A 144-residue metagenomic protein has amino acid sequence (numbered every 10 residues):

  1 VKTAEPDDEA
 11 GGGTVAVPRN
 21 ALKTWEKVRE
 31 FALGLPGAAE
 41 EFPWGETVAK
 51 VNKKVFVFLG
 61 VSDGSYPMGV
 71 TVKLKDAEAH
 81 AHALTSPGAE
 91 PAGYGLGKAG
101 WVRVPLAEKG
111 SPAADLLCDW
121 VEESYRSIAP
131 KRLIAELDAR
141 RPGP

Functional and structural regions predicted by a protein language model:
V1-P144: Charge-dense, helix-prone N-terminal extensions
